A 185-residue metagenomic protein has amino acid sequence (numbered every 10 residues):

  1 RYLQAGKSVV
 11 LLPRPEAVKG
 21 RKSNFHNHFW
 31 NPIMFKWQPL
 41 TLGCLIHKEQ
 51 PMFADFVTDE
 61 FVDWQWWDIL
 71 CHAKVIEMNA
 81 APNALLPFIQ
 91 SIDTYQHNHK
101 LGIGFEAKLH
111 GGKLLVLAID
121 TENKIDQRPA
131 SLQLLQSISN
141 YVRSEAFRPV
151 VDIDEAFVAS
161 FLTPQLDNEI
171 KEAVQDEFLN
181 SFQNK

Functional and structural regions predicted by a protein language model:
R1, K7, N184-K185: Conserved small-residue-rich
L3-Q4, K108: Anion (oxyanion) recognition and catalysis
Q4, R143-S144: Sec-exported extracytoplasmic/periplasmic mature domains
A5-S8, G112-K113: Loop/turn elements at helix/coil->beta-strand transitions in domains of secreted/extracellular proteins
V10-P13: Short beta-strand elements of ligand-binding domains
P15-K22, N31-P129, A146-K185: Catalytic beta-strand/loop cores that center a nucleophilic Ser/Cys/Thr and support acyl-enzyme chemistry
H26-H28, Q133: Short secondary-structure boundary/capping segments
A130-R143: Short amphipathic C-terminal alpha-helix that caps PH/PH-like domains
